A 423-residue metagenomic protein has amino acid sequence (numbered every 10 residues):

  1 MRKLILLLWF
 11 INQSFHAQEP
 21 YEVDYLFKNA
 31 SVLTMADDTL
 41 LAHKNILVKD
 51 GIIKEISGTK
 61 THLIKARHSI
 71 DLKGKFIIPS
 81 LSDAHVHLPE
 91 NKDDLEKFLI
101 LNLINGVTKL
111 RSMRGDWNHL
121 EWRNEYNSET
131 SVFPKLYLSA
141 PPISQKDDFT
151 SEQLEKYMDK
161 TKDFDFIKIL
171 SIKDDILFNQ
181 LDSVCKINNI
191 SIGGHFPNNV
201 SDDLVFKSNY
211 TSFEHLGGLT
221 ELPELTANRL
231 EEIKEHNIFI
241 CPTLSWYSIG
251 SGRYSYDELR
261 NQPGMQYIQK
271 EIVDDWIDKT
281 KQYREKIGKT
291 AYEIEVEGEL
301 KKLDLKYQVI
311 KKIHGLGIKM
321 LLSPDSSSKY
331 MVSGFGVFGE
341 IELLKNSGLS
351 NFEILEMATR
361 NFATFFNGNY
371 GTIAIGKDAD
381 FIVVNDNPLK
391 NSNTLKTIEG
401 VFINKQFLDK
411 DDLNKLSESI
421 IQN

Functional and structural regions predicted by a protein language model:
M1-P20: Bacterial Sec-dependent N-terminal signal peptides
E19-Y25, V32, A36-I78: Histidine-rich, glycine-flanked metal-binding segment
A30, I46, G51, G74 (+14 more regions): Divalent metal-coordination and catalytic microenvironments
V32-N45, S57-G58, V332, S350-L355 (+1 more regions): Acidic, glycine-enriched loop/beta-strand segments at the rims of small-molecule binding/catalytic pockets
D38-T39, S69, S183, E258 (+1 more regions): Coil residues (strongly favoring Ser/Thr
L72, F76-A84, D94-V205, E214 (+1 more regions): Divalent-metal coordination cores built from histidine and acidic residues
Y157-K173, L219, E224-N346: Active-site neighborhoods of metal-dependent hydrolases
H314, F407-N423: Extracellular/periplasmic ectodomains of large secreted or surface enzymes and adhesion receptors
